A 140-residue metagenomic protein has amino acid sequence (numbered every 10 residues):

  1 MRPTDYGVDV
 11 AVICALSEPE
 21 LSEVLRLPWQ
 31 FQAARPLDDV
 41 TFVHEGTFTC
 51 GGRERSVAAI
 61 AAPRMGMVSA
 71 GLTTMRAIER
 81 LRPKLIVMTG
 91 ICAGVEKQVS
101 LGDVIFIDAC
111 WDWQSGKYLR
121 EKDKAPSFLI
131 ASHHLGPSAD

Functional and structural regions predicted by a protein language model:
M1-D140: Intrinsic-disorder/coil detector with helix-boundary
